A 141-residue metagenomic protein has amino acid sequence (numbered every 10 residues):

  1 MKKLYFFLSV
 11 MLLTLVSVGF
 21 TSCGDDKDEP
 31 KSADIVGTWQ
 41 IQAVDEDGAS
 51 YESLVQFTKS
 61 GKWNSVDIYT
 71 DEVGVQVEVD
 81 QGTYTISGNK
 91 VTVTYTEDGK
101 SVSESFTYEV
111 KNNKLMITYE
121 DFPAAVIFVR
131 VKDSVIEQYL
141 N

Functional and structural regions predicted by a protein language model:
M1, C23-G24: Terminal processing/anchoring signals of secreted or surface-associated proteins and related intramolecular
M1-S9: Bacterial N-terminal signal peptides that target proteins for export
V18-S22: C-terminal motif of bacterial Sec signal peptides marking the signal peptidase cleavage site
G24-V79, S87-N141: Lipid interaction determinants
